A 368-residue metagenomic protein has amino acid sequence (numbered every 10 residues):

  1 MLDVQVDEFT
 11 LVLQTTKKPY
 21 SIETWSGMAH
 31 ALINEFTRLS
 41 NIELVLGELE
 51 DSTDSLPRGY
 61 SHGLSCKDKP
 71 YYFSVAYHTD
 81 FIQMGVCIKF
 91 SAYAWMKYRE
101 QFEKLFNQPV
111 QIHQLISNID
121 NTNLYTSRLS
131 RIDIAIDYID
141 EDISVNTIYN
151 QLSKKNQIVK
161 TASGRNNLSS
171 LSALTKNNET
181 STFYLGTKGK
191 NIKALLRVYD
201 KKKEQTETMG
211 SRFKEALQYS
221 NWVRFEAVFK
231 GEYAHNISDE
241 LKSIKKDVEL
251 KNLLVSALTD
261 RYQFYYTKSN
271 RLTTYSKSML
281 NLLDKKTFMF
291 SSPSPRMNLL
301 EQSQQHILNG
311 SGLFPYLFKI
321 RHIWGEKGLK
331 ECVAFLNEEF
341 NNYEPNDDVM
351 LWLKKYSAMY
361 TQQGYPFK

Functional and structural regions predicted by a protein language model:
M1-M297, H306, G310-K368: Structured, helix-rich domain cores that form ligand/interaction pockets
L300-Q302: Helix-turn-helix DNA-binding segment
